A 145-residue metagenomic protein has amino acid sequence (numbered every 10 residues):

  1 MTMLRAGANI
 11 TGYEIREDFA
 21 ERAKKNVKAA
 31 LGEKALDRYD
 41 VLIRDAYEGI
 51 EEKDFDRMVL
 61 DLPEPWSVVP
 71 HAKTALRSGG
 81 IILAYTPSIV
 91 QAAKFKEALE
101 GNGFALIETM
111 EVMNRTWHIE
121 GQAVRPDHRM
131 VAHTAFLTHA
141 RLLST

Functional and structural regions predicted by a protein language model:
M1-G7, K73-T74: Conserved SAM-binding loop of SAM-dependent methyltransferases across substrates and taxa, primarily the Class I
M3, V27, L99: Short hydrophobic alpha-helical segments of the AMP-binding
G7-Y13, I82: Short beta-strand element of Class I
N9, R38-D40, A105-E108: Conserved beta-strand segments of alpha/beta enzyme cores
Y13-P65: S-adenosyl-L-methionine
W66-F136: C-terminal substrate-binding/active-site "lid" region of AdoMet-derived donor-dependent transferases
A140-T145: C-terminal lobe and adjacent flexible extensions of AdoMet/dcAdoMet transferase-like proteins
